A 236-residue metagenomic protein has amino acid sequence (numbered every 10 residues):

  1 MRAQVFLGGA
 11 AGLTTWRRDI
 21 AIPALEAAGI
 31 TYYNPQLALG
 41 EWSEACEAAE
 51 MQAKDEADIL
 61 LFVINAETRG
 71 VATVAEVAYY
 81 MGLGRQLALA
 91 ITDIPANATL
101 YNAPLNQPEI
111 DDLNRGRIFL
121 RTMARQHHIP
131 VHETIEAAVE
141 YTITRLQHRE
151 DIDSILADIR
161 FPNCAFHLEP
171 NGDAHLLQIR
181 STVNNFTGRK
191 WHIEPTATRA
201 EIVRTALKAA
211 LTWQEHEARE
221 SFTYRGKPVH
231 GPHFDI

Functional and structural regions predicted by a protein language model:
M1-I236: Conserved catalytic or regulatory cores that recognize and/or transform ribose-phosphate-containing ligands
